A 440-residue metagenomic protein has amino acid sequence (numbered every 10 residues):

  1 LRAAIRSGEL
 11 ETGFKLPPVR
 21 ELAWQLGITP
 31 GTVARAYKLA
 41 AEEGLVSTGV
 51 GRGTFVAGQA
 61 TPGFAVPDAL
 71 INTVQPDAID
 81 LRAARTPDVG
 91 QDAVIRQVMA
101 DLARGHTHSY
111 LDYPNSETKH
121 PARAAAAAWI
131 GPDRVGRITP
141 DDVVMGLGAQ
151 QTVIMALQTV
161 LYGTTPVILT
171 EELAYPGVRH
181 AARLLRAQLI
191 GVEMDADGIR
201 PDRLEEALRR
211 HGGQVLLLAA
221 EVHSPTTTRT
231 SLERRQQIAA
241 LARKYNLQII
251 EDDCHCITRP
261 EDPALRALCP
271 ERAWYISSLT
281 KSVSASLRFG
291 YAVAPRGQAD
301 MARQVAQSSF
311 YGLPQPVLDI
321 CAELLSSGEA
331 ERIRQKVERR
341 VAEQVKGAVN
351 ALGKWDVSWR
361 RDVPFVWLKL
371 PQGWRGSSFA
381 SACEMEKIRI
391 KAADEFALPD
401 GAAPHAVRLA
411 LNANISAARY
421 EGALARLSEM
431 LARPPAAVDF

Functional and structural regions predicted by a protein language model:
L1-L102, H108-D112, A122-A124, R303 (+7 more regions): N-terminal basic, amphipathic alpha-helical segments
G51, T139-P140, W359-F365: Short Gly/Ser/Thr- and Asp/Glu-enriched loop/turn motifs at secondary-structure junctions
S109-Y245, C256-W274, A432-D439: Conserved core of the PLP fold type I
T170, G191, I249-E251, C321 (+1 more regions): Hydrophobic residues in well-ordered beta-strands that form the structural core
W274-A351, D356-R360: PLP-dependent aminotransferase class I/II
P295-R296, S326, K369-P371, N412-N414: Residue-level recognition of strand-loop junctions within catalytic nucleotide-signaling folds
